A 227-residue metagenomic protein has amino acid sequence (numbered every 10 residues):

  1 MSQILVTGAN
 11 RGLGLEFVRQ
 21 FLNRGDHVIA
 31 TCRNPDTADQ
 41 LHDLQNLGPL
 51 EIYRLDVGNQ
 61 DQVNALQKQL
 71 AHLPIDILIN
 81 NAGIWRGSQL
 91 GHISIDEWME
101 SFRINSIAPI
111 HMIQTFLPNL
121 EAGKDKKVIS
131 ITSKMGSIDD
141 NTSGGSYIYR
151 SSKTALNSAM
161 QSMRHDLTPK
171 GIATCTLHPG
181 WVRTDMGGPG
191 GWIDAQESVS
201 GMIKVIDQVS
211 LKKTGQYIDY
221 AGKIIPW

Functional and structural regions predicted by a protein language model:
V6-T7, N80, K126-S133, A173-H178: Structural signature of the Rossmann-like NAD(P)-dependent dehydrogenase/reductase core
N10, G14-R19: N-terminal Rossmann NAD(P)H-binding glycine-rich loop of SDR-like oxidoreductase domains
R24-Q40: Conserved glycine-rich Rossmann-like NAD(P)H-binding loop of the short-chain dehydrogenase/reductase
Y53-A65, I95: The beta1-alpha1 cofactor-binding region of Rossmann-like NAD(H)/NADP(H)-dependent oxidoreductases
I79, M112-F116, L120, A159-M160: Hydrophobic positions on the long internal alpha-helix of Rossmann-like NAD(P)-dependent oxidoreductase domains
I84, Q89-F102, E121-T168: Catalytic loop of short-chain dehydrogenase/reductase
T176-P179, G188-W227: C-terminal helical subdomain
